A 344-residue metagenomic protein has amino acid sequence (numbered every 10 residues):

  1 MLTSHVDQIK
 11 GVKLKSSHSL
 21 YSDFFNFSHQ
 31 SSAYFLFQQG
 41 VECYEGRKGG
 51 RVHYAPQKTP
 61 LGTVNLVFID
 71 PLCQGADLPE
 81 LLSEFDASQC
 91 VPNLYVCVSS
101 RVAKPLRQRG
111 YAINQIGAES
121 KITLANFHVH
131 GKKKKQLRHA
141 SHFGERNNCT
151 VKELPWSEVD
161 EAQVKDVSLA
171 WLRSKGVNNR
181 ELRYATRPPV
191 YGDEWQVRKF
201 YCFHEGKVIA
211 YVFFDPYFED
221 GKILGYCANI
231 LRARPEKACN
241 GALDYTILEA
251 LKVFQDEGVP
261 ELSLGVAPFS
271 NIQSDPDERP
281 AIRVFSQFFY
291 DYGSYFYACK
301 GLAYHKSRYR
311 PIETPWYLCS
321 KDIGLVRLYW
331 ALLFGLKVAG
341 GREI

Functional and structural regions predicted by a protein language model:
V6-V67, V96-N114, A125-H139, R146-I282 (+1 more regions): A conserved beta-strand-loop-helix scaffold within acyl/acetyltransferase catalytic domains
N65-A76: Glycine-rich phosphate-binding "P-loop"
L81-L82: Inter-domain linker/hinge segments that demarcate the starts of reverse transcriptase and RNase H-type modules
C90-L94: Short active-site oxyanion
A118-K121, H142: Glycine- and small hydrophobic-enriched segments that form the cores of compact globular domains
S286-F296: A short acidic, glycine-rich active-site loop that binds or catalyzes chemistry on phosphate/adenosine moieties
